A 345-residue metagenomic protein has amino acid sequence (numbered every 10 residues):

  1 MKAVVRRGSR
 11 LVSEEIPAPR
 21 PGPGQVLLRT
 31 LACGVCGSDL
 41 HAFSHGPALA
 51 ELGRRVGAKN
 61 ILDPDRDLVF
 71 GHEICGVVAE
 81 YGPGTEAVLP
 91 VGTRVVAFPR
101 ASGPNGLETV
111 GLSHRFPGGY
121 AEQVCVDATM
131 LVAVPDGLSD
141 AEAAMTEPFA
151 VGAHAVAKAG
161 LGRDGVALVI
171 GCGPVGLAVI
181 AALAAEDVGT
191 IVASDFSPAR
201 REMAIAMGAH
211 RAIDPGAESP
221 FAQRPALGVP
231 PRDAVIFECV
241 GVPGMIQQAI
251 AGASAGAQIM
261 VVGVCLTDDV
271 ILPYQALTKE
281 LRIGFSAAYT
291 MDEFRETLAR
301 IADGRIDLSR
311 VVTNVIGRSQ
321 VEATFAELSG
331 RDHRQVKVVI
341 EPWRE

Functional and structural regions predicted by a protein language model:
P19-C33, A48-A101, P135-G137: Glycine-rich beta-strand-centered segment in the early N-terminal region that forms part of a ligand/cofactor-binding
N60-D67, H72, A97-I170: NAD(P)H dinucleotide-binding glycine-rich loop of Rossmann-like/cofactor-binding domains, especially the beta1-alpha1
R94, V166, A257-Q258, R282: Short glycine-centered segments of the SAM/dcSAM-binding site in methyltransferase folds
V169-C172, A184-Q248: Adenosine-nucleotide cofactor-binding segment
G176-L177: N-terminal Rossmann-fold NAD(P) dinucleotide-binding loop
Q247-A251, M291-E345: C-terminal hydrophobic helical "lid"/dimerization subdomain of Rossmann-like NAD(P)H-dependent oxidoreductases
G263-E280: Rossmann-fold NAD(P)-binding glycine/threonine-rich loop
